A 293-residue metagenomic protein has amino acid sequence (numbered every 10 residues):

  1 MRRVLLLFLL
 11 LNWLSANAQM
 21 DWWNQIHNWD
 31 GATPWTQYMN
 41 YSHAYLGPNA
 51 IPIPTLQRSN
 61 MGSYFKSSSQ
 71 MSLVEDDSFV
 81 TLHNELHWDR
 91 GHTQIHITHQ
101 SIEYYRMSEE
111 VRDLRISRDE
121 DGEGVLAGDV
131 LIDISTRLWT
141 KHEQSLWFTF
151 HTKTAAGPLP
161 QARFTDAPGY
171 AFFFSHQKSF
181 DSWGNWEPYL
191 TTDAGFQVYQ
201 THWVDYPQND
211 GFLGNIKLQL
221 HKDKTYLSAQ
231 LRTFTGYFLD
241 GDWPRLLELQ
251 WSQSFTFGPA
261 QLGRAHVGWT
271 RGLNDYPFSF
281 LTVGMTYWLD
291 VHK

Functional and structural regions predicted by a protein language model:
M1-Y38, V291-K293: Cleavable N-terminal export/targeting peptides
Q19-Q161, P168-S182, Q219-Y237, D242 (+1 more regions): Transmembrane beta-barrel domains of Gram-negative outer membranes and organellar outer membranes
S68-S72, G195-Y199, R232-F234, G268-G272: Short strand-loop junctions, especially beta-strand C-caps/beta-turns that link beta-sheets to coils or alpha-helices
S108-E120, D205-Y206, F212-K293: Outer membrane beta-barrel transmembrane domains
E143, G184-E187, P259-Q261: Short helix-terminating capping/connector loops at secondary-structure junctions
T165-Y170, P207-G211: Hydrophobic alpha-helical segments and helix-packing faces
H176-K222: Short helix-loop boundary/capping segments
